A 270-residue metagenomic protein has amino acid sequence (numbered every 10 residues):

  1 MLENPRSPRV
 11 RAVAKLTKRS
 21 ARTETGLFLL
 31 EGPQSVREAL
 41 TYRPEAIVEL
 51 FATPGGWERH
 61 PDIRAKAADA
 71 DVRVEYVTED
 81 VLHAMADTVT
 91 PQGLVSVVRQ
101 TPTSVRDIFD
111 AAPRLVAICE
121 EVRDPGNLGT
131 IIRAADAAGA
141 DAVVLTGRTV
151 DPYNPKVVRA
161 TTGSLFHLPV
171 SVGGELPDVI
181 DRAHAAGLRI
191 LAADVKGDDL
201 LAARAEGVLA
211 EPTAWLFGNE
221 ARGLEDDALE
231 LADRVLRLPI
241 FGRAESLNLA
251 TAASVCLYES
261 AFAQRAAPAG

Functional and structural regions predicted by a protein language model:
M1-V89, G187: N-terminal positively charged helical leader segments and presequences
R19-S20, F109-A117, L231-I240: Glycine/charged-rich beta-loop-alpha catalytic/anionic-binding loops adjacent to active sites
G26, C119-R123, R237-E245: Short pre-catalytic strand/loop immediately N-terminal to key active-site residues, enriched for Gly-Thr
G32, R123-I131, L247-A252: Amphipathic alpha-helical repeat scaffolds
D69, D80, V98-G197: RNA substrate-binding interface of SAM-dependent RNA methyltransferases
S96, A134-A138, P152-L165, D226-G270: Structured adenosyl-cofactor binding patch, chiefly the S-adenosyl-L-methionine
L191-A244: Active-site/ligand-binding-proximal alpha/beta "capping" segment
